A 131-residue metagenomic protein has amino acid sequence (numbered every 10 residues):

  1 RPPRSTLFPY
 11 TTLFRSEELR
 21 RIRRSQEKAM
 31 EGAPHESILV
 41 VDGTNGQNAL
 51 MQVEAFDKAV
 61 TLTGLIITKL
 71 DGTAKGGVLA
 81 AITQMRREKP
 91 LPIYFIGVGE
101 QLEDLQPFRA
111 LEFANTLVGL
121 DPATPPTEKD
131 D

Functional and structural regions predicted by a protein language model:
R1-T12: Single conserved hydrophobic/aromatic residue that forms the stacking wall/gate of nucleotide- or nucleobase-binding
F8, A110, P122-A123: General structural signal for secondary-structure boundaries
F14-G119: Conserved catalytic-core segment of NTP-binding enzymes
N115-D131: Non-catalytic terminal/linker segments enriched in charged/polar, low-complexity residues
